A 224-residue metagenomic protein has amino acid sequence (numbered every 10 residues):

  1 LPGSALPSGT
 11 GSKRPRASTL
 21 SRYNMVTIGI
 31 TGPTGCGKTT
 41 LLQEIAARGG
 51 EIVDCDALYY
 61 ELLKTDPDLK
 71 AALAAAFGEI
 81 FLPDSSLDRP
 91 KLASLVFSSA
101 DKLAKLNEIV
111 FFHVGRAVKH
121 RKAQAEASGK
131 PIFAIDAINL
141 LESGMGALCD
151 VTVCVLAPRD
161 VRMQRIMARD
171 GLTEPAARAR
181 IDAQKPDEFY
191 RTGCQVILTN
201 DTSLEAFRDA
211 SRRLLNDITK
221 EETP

Functional and structural regions predicted by a protein language model:
I30: Hydrophobic anchor at the beta1->P-loop junction of P-loop NTPases
P33: P-loop (Walker A) phosphate-binding loop of NTP-binding proteins
C36: ATP-binding Walker
T39: Walker A/P-loop
Y60-K130: ATP-dependent small-molecule kinase phosphotransfer cores that center on conserved nucleotide phosphate-binding segments
A117-V118, A147-L148, A168, L172-D217: Small-molecule kinase domains that catalyze NTP-dependent phosphoryl transfer to phosphate-bearing small molecules
K119-A127, F133-A168: ATP-dependent NMP and nucleoside kinases share a basic, alpha-helical "lid"
